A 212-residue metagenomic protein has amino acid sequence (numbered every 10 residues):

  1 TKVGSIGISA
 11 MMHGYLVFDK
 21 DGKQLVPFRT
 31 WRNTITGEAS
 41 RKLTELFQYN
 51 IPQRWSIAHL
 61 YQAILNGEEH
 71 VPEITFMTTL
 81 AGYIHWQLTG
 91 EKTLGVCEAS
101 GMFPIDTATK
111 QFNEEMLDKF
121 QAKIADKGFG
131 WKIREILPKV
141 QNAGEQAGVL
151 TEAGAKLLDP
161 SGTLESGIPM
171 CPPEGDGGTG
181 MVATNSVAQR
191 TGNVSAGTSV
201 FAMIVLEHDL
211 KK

Functional and structural regions predicted by a protein language model:
T1-K212: Glycine-rich phosphate-binding/catalytic subdomain of phosphoryl-transfer and nucleotide/sugar-phosphate-processing
